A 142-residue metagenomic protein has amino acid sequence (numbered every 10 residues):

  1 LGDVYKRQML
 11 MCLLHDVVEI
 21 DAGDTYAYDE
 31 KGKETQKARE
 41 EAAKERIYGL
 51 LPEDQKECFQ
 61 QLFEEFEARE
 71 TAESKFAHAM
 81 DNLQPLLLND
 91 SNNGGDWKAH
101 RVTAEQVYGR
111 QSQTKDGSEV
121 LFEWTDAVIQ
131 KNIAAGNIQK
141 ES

Functional and structural regions predicted by a protein language model:
L1-Y5: Short, small-residue-biased leader/transition segments that mark boundaries at the very start of proteins
R7-T25: Active-site alpha-helical segments that house and flank conserved acidic catalytic motifs for diphosphate chemistry
M11, D16, L50-E53, A79: Conserved catalytic core of Hanks-type protein kinase domains
G23-A27, L87-D90: Short, function-defining helix-loop hinge/capping sites that tune catalysis or transport
D29-R46, E73-K75, W97-D116: Divalent-cation-assisted or electrostatically stabilized phosphate/pyrophosphate-binding catalytic cores
E53-G94, E105-R110: Histidine/acidic-rich helix-loop-helix segments that form or flank divalent-metal centers in metalloenzyme catalytic
R69, A99, Q106, W124-A127 (+1 more regions): Long, compositionally biased intrinsically disordered regulatory segments in eukaryotic proteins
G117-S142: Charged phosphate-binding loop/patch that engages nucleotide di/tri-phosphates or the phosphate backbone of nucleic
